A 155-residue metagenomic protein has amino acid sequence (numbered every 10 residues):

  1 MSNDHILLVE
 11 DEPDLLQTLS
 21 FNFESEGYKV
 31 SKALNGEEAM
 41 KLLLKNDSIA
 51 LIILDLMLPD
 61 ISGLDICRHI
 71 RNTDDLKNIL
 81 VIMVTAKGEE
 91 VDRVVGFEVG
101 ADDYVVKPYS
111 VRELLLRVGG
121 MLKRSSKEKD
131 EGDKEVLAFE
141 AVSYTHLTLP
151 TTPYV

Functional and structural regions predicted by a protein language model:
D4-H5, G120-L147: Short, Lys/Arg-enriched segments at the junction into DNA-binding effector domains of transcriptional regulators
P13-S31: Two-component/phosphorelay signaling modules centered on CheY-like receiver
L16, P59, K77, E89 (+1 more regions): The feature encodes the CheY-like receiver
K32-L51: Acidic, metal-coordinating helix/loop segments flanking the phosphotransfer/catalytic sites of two-component signaling
D55, T85: Active-site residues of response regulator receiver
H146-V155: Single conserved hydrophobic/aromatic residue that forms the stacking wall/gate of nucleotide- or nucleobase-binding
